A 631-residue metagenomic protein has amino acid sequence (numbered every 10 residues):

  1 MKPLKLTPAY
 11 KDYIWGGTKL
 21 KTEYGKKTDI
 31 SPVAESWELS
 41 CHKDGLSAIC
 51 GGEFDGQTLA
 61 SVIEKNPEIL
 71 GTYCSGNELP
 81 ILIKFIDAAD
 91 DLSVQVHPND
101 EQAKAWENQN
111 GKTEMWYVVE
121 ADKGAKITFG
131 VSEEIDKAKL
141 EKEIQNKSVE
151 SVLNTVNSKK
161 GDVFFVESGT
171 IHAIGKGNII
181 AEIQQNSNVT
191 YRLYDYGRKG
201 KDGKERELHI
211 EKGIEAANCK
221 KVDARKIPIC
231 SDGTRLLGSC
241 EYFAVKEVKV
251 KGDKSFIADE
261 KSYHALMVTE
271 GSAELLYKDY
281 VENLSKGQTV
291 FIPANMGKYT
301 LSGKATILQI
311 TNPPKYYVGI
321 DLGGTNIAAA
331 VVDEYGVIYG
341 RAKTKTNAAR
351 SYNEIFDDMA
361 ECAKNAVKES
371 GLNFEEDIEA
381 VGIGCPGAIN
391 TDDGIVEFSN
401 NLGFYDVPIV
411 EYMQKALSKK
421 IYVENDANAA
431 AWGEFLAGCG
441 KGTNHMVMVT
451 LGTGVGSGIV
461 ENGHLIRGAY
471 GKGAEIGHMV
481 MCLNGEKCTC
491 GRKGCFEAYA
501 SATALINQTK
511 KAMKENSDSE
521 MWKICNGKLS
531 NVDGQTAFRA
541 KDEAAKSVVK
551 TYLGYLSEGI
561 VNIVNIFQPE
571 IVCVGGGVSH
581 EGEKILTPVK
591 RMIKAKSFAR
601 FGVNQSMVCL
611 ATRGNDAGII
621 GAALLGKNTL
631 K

Functional and structural regions predicted by a protein language model:
M1-I135, G197-K221, V245: Transition-metal
E78, I86-D91, D100, N110 (+3 more regions): Ligand-binding loop in jelly-roll beta-barrel domains
I83-K84, L92, Q109, E114-Y117 (+6 more regions): His/acidic/aromatic-lined binding-pocket segments of jelly-roll/cupin-type domains and related regulatory beta-sandwich
G130-S151, A181-V222, I310-P314: Double-stranded beta-helix
L153-F165, K278-M296: Short acidic-glycine-tyrosine-enriched beta hairpin
Y191-D253, I257-E260, N516: C-terminal amphipathic alpha-helical segment
K254-S255, G271-L276, T289, L465: Short beta-strand segments in beta-sandwich/barrel cores
K315-A380, T391-D393, E411-K419, L436-T443 (+2 more regions): ATP-binding/phosphotransfer module of carbohydrate and carboxylate kinases, centering on a glycine-rich
